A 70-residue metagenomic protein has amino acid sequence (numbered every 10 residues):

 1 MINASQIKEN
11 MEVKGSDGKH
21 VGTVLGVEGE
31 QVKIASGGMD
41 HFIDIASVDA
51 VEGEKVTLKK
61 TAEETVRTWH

Functional and structural regions predicted by a protein language model:
M1-H70: Peripheral interaction segments used for macromolecular assembly
